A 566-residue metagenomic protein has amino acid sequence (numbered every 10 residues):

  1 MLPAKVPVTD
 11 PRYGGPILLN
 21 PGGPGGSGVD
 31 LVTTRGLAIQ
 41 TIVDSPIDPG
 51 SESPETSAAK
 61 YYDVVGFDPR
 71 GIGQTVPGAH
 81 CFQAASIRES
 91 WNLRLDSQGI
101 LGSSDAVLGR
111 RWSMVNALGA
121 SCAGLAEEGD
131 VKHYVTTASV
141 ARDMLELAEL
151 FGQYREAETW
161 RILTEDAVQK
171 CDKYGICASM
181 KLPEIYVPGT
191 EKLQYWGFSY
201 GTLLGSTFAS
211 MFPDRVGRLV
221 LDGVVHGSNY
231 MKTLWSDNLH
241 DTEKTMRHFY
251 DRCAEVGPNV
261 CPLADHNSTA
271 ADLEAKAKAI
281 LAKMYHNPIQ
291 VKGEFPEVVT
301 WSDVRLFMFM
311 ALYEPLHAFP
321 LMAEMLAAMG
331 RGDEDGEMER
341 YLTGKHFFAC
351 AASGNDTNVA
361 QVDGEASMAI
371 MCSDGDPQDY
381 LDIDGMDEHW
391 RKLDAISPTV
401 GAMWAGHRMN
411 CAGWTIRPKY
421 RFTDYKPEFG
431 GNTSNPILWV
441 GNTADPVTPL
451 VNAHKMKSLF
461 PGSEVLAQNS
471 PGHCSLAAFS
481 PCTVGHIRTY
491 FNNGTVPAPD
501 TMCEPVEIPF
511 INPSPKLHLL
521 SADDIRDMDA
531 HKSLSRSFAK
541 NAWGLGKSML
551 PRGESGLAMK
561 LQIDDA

Functional and structural regions predicted by a protein language model:
P3-D303, A369-I370, G375-A566: Gly/Pro-rich cap/lid or specificity-loop segments adjacent to the active site
V131, F295, L312-Y313, V359: Generic amphipathic alpha-helical segments used as scaffolds and interaction surfaces in large, multi-domain proteins
N287, P315, M325-G344, G375 (+1 more regions): Short loop/turn hinge sites at secondary-structure boundaries
E297-E334: P-loop NTPase catalytic cores that bind/hydrolyze ATP
A328-A349, A395-T399, P509-P515: Short, mixed-charge aromatic SLiMs
E339-M368: Extended, H/D-rich, highly charged conserved domains that either
